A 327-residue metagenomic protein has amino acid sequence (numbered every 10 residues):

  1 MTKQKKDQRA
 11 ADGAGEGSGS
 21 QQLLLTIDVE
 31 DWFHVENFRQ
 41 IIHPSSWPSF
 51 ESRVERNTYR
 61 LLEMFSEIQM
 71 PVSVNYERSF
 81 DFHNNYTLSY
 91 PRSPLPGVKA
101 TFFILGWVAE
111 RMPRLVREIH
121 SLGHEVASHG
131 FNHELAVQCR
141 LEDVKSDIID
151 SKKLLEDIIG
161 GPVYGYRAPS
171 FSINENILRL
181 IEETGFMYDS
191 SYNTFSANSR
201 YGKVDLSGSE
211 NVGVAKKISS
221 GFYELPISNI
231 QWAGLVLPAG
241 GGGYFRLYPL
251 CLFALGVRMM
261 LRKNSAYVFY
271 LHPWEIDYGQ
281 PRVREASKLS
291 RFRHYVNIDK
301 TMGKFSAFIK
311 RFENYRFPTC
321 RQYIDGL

Functional and structural regions predicted by a protein language model:
T2-G165, S170-W232, L252-L327: Catalytic alpha-helical scaffold of carbohydrate-active enzymes acting on polysaccharides/glycoconjugates
V163, L237-L247: Surface-exposed cleft-lining segments at the edges of enzyme active sites
